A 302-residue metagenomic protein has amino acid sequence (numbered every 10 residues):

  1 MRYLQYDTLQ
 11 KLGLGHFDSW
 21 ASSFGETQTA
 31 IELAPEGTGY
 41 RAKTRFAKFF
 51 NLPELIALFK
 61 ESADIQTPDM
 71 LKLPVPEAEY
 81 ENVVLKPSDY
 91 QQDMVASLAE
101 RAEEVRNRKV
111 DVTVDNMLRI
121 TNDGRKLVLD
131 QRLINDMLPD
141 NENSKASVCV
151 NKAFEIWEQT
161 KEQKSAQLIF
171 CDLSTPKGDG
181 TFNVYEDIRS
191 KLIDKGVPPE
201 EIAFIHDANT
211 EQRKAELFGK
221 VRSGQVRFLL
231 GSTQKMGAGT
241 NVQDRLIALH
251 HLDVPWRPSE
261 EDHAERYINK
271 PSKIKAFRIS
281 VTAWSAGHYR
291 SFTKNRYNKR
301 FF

Functional and structural regions predicted by a protein language model:
M1-L33, V242-I247, H251-A276: Signature of the SF2 helicase/ATPase Hel1-core->accessory helical subdomain module
R2-P139, E155, S285-F302: Inter-lobe coupling linker of SF2 helicases/translocases
I65-P68, K145, K214, A264-K273 (+1 more regions): Short, cationic motifs built from Arg/Lys/His that form the positively charged side of catalytic pockets
L73-M236, T240: Conserved Helicase C-terminal RecA-like lobe
A78-Y80, P198-E201, V226, D244-A248 (+1 more regions): Short glycine-/polar-rich loops that comprise or flank the Walker A/P-loop and associated switch/sensor motifs
N209-E211, W256, N295: Residue-level detector of flexible, active-site-proximal loop/helix-junction positions within diverse enzyme catalytic
S259-D262, I268-F302: A conserved SF2-helicase RecA2
